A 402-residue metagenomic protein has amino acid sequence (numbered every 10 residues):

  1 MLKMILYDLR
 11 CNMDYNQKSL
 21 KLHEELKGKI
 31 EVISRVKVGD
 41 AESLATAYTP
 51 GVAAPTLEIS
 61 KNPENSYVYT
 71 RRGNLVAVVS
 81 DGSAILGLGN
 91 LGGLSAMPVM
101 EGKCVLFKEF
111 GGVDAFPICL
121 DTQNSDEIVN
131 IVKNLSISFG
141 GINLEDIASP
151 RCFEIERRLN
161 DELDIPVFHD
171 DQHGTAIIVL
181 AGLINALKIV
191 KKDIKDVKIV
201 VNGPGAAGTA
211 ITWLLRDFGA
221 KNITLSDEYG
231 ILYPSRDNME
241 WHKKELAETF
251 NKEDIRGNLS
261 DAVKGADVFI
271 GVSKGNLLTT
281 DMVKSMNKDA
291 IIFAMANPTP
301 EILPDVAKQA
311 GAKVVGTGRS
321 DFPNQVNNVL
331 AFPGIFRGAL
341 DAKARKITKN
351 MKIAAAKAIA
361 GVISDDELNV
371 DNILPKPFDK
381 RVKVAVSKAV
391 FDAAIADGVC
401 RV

Functional and structural regions predicted by a protein language model:
L2-N12: Short, Lys/Arg-enriched N-terminal segments with co-localized hydrophobic residues within the first ~10-30 amino acids
R10-V167, S387, A393-R401: N-terminal ligand-binding/catalytic initiation module
Y67-R72, K108-E109, N134-S136, N160-D161 (+7 more regions): Solvent-exposed alpha-helices and their adjacent loops that cap or buttress functional pockets in soluble metabolic
L86, L91-G111, H173, I177-I270: Glycine-rich phosphate/diphosphate-binding loop of Rossmann-like nucleotide-binding domains
P117, N143-D146, V167-D170, V201 (+5 more regions): General beta-strand structural signal in soluble alpha/beta enzymes
P166, D170-D171, A294-V402: Adenosine-phosphate binding glycine-rich loop
K244-K313, S320-D321: Rossmann-like adenosine-cofactor binding region
